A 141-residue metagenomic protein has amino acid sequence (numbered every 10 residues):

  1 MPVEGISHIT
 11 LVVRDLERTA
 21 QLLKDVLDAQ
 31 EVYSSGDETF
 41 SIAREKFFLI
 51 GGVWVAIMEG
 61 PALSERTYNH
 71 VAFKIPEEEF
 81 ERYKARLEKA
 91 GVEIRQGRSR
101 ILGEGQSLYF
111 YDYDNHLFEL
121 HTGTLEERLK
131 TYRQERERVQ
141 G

Functional and structural regions predicted by a protein language model:
P2, A85, K89-G141: Vicinal oxygen chelate
I6-R14, K46-L49, A62-R86, Q106-Y111: Vicinal oxygen chelate
T10-W54: Core segments of cupin and vicinal oxygen chelate
Q21, D25, E81-A85, K89: Replace "anionic and nucleotidyl ligands
V32-Y33, V55-A56, E93-R98: A short linear hydrophobic-aromatic micro-motif
D37-F40, L63, S99-G103: A short beta-turn/loop motif at secondary-structure boundaries
